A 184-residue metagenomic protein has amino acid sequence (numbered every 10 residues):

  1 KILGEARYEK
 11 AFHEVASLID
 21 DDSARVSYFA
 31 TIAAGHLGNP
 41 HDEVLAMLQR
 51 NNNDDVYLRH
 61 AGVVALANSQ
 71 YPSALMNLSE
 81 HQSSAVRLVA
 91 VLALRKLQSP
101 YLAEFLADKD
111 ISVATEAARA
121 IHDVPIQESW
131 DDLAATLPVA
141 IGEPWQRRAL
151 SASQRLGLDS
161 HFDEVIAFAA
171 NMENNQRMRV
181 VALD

Functional and structural regions predicted by a protein language model:
K1, D20-I32, H36-L37, L45-V63 (+2 more regions): Primarily the internal scaffold of c-type cytochrome electron-transfer domains, especially repeated/multiheme c-type
I2-E5, A33-H36, A61-A65, L92-K96 (+3 more regions): Core register positions within helices of long alpha-helical scaffolds
G4, L18, S23, A30 (+1 more regions): Short, intrinsically disordered, charge-balanced linker/junction segments flanking boundaries in proteins
A6-D20, G38-Q49, S69-E80, L97-A107 (+2 more regions): Amphipathic alpha-helical scaffolding segments comprising HEAT/armadillo-like alpha-solenoid repeats
F12, S27, D55, R59 (+5 more regions): Residue-level detector of extended alpha-helical repeat arrays and alpha-solenoid scaffolds
D22-S23, N51-D55, Q82-S83, K109-I111 (+2 more regions): Short inter-helical turns and helix N-cap capping residues of alpha-solenoid HEAT/ARM repeat scaffolds
A74, S84-Y101, V113-E116: Alpha-helical scaffold segments
W145, L158, F162-D163, R177-M178: Repeat-based scaffolding regions
